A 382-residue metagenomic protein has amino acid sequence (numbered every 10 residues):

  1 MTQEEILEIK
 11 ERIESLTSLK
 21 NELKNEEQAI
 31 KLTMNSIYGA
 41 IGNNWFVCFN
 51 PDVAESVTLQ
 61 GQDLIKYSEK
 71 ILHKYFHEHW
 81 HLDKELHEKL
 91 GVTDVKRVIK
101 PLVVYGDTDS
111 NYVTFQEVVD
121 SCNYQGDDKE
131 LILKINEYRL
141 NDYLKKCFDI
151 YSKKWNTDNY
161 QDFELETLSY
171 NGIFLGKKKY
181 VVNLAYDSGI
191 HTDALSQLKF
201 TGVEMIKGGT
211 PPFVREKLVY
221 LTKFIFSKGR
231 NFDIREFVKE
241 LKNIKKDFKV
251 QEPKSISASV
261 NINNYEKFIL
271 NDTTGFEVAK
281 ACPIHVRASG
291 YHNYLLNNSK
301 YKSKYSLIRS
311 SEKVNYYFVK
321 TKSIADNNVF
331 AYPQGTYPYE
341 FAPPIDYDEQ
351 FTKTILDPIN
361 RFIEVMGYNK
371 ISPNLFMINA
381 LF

Functional and structural regions predicted by a protein language model:
M1-E22, E26-I30, T58-G106, Q116-F382: DNA-dependent DNA polymerase catalytic subunits
A29-A40: C-terminal reverse transcriptase regions that engage the nucleic-acid substrate
G42-L59: Gly-rich Lys/Arg/Thr-decorated short loops/hinges at beta-loop-alpha junctions or inter-strand turns that position
V47, Y105-T108: Conserved phosphate/anionic-ligand binding catalytic regions in large, soluble enzymes, centered on
D109-V113: A generic structural motif
